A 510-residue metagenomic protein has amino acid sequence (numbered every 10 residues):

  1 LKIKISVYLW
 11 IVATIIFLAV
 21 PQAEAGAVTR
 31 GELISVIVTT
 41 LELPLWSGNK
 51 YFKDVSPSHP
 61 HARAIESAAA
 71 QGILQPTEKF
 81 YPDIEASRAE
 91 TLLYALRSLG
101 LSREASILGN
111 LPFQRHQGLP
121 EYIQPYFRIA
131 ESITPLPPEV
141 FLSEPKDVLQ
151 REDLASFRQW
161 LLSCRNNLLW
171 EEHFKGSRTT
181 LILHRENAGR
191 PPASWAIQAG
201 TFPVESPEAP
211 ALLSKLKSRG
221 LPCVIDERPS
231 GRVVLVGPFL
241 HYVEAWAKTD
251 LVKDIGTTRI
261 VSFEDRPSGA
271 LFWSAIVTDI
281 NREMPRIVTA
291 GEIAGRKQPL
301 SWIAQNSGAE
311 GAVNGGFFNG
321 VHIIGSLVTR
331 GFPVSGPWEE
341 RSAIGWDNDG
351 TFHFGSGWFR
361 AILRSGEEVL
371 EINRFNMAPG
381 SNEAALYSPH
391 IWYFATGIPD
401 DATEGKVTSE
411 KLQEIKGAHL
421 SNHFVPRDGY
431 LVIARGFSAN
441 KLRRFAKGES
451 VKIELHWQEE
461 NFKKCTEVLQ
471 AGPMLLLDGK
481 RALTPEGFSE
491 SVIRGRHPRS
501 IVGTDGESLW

Functional and structural regions predicted by a protein language model:
L1-W10: Bacterial N-terminal signal peptides that target proteins for export
S6-V7, H61, I123, P238: Generic alpha-helix initiation/capping and coil-helix boundary signal
L9-L18: Bacterial N-terminal signal peptides
P21-E66, A70-L92, L96-P125, S132-A155 (+2 more regions): Feature responds to low-complexity, polar/acidic, surface-exposed segments characteristic of secreted/exported proteins
F52, I65-E66, Q114, F127-R128 (+4 more regions): Short glycine-/small-residue-rich flexible loop motifs, especially phosphate/cofactor-binding loops
G72, R165-W510: Gly/Ser/Thr/Pro-rich low-complexity, intrinsically disordered segments
